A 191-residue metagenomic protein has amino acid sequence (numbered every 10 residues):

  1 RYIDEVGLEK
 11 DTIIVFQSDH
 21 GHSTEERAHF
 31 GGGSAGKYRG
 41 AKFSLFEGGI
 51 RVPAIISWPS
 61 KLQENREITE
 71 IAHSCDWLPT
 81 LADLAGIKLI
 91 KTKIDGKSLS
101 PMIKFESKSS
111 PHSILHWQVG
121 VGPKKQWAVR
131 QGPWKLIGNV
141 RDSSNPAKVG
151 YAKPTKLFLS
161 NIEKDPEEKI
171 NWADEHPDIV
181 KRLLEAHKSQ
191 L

Functional and structural regions predicted by a protein language model:
R1-D11, L84-K93, K188-L191: Surface-exposed helix-capping loop/turn segments at secondary-structure junctions
R1-H29: Metal-dependent active-site segment of extracytoplasmic phospho-/sulfohydrolases and closely related
D4, L78-A82, S100, K104 (+4 more regions): Non-transmembrane alpha-helical segments in soluble domains of secreted/periplasmic/extracellular proteins
L8-I14, R51-V52, S110-H112, Q131-W134 (+1 more regions): Loop/turn elements at helix/coil->beta-strand transitions in domains of secreted/extracellular proteins
H22-G36, G40-L45, L62-R66, E70 (+1 more regions): C-terminal cap/loop subdomain of S1 sulfatases and analogous C-terminal strand-loop tails that border
F46-E47, W58: Conserved hydrophobic/amphipathic secondary-structure segments that form or flank ligand- or partner-binding grooves
A54-I56: Short glycine- and hydrophobic/aromatic-rich loop-to-beta-strand nucleating segment in the catalytic cores
D165: Intrinsically disordered, low-complexity polar regions and short flexible loop motifs
